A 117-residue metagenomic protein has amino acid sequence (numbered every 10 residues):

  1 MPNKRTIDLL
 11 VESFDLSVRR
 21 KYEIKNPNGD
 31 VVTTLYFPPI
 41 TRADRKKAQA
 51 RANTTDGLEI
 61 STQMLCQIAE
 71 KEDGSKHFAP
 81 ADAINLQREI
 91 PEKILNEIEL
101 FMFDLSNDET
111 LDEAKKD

Functional and structural regions predicted by a protein language model:
M1-D15: Low-complexity intrinsically disordered segments
I7-L10, R20-Y22, A48-T54: Short secondary-structure capping micro-motifs at structural edges
E12-K21, Q63-M64: A short, compositionally biased
V18-D30: Short acidic-hydrophobic surface loop/beta-edge motif
N28-D117: Short, surface-exposed, charged amphipathic helix/loop patches that serve as local interaction elements
